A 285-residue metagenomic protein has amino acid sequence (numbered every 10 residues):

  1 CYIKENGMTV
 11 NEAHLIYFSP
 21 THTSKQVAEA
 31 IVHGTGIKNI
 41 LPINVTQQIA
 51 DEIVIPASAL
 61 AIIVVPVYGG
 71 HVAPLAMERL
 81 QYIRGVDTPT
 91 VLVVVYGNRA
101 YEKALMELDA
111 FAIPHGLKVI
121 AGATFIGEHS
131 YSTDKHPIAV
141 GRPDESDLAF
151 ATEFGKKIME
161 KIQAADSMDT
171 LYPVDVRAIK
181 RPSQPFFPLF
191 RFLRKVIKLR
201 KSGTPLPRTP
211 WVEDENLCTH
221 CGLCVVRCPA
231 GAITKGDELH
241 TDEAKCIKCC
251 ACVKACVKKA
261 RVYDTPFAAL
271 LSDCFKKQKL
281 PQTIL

Functional and structural regions predicted by a protein language model:
Y2-K4, M8-H14, S19-V27, V32-T46 (+2 more regions): FMN-binding flavodoxin-like domain, especially the glycine-rich phosphate-binding loop
L92-V94, R200, R208-P210, G236-D237: A short, structure-level motif marking secondary-structure boundaries and short turns
R181-P229: Acidic, Ser/Thr-rich low-complexity intrinsically disordered segments
W211-E213, T219-I247, A251-A268: Iron-sulfur cluster-binding cysteine motifs and their immediate structural context in ferredoxin-like electron-transfer
